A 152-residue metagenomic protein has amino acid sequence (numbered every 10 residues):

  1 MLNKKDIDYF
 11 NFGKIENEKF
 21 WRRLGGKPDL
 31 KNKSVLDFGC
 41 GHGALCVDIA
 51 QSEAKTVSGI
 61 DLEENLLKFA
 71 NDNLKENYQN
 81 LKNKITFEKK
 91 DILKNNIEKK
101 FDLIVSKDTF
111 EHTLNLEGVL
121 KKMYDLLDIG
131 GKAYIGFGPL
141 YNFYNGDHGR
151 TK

Functional and structural regions predicted by a protein language model:
M1-K99, K107: Conserved N-terminal segment of class I S-adenosyl-L-methionine
V47-D48, F69, N115-L116, Y144-G146: Short glycine-/acidic-enriched loop or helix-start segments at secondary-structure transitions that form or flank
A50-S52, D72-K75, G118-K121, H148-T151: Short, glycine/charged-enriched secondary-structure capping and boundary segments
K94, E111, Y141: Active-site micro-motifs of SAM-dependent methyltransferase domains
L103-L114: A short SAM/SAH-binding and catalytic strip from SAM-dependent methyltransferases
F110, V119, P139: Flexible, active-site-proximal loop/turn residues at the rims of small-molecule/cofactor binding pockets and catalytic
E117-I129: A short glycine-rich, Lys/Arg-flanked "PGG" loop and its adjoining helix->strand segment in the class I
Y134-K152: Conserved class I S-adenosyl-L-methionine
